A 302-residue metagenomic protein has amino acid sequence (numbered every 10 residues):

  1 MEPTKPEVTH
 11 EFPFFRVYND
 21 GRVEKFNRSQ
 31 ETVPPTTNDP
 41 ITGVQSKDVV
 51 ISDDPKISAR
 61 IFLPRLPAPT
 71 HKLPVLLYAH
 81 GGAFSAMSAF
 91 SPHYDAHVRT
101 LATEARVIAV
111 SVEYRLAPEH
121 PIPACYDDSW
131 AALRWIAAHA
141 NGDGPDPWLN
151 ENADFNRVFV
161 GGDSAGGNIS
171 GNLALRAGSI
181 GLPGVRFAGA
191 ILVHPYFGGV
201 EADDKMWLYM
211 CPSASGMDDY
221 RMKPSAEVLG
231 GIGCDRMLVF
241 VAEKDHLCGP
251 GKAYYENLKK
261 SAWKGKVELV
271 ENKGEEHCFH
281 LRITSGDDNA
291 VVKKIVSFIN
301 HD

Functional and structural regions predicted by a protein language model:
E2-D302: Alpha/beta-hydrolase superfamily serine-hydrolase fold, recognizing
